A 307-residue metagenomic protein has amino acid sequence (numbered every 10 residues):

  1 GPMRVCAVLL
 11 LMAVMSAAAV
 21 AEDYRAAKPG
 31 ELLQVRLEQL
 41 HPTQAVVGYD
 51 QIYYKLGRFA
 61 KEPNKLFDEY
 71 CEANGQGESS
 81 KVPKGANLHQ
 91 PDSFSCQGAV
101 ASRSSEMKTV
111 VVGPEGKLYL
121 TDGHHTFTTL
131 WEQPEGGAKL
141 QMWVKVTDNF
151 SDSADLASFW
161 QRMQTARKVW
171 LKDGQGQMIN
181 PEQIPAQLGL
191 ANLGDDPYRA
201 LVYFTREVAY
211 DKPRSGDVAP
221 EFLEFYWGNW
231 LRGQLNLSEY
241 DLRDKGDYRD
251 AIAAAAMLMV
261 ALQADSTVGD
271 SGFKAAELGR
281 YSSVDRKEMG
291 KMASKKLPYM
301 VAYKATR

Functional and structural regions predicted by a protein language model:
G1-A7: Bacterial N-terminal signal peptides that target proteins for export
A7-S16: Bacterial N-terminal signal peptides
A18-A21: Boundary at the C-terminal end of the N-terminal hydrophobic targeting segment
R25-K117, H125: Short alpha-helix boundary/capping and kink motifs at helix termini
H124-A138: Short active-site loop/helix that positions an aromatic residue
A138-N180: Charge-dense polyanion-binding interfaces
Q164-V268, G272: Active-site-proximal loop/hinge segments that shape catalytic or ion-binding/gating pockets
Y248-R307: A cross-kingdom marker for long, charged
